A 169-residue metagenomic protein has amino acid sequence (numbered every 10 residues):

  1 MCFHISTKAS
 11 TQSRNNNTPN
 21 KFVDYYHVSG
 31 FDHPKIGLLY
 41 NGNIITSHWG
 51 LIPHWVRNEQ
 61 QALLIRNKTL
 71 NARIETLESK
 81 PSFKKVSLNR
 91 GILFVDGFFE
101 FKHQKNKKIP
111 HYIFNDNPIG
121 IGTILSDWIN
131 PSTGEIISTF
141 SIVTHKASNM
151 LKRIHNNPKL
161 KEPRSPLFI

Functional and structural regions predicted by a protein language model:
M1-H54: Extreme N-terminus nucleophile/cap motif
D32, V86-L88, F94, K107 (+2 more regions): Short, well-ordered loop/turn elements at secondary-structure boundaries
Y40-G42, L51-P53, G97, N115-N117 (+2 more regions): Short, flexible loop/turn elements at secondary-structure junctions
I45-T46, N58, E100-K102, I129-N130 (+1 more regions): Eukaryotic short linear interaction motifs
T46-K84: A glycine-rich, hydrophobic loop/mini-helix early in the fold
S79-K105: Conserved SET/PR-domain catalytic core that frames the SAM/AdoMet-binding pocket
K102-G120: Catalytic cores of histone-lysine modification enzymes
D116-I169: Cyclophilin-type peptidyl-prolyl cis-trans isomerase
